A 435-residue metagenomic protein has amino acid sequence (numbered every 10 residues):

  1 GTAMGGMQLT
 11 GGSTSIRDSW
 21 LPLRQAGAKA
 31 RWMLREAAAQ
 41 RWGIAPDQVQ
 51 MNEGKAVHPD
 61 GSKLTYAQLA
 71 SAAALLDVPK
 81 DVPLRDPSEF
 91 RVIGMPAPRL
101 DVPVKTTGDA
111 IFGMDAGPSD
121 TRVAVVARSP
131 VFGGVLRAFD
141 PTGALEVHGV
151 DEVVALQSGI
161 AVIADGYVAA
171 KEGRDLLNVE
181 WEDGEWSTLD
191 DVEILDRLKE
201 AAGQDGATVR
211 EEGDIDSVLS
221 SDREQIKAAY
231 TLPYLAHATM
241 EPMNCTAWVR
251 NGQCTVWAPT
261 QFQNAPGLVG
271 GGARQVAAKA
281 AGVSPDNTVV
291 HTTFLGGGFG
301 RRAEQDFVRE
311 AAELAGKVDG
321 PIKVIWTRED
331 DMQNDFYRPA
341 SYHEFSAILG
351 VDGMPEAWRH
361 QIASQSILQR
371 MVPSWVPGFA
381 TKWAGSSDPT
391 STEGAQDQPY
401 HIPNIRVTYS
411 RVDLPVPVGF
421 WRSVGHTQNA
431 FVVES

Functional and structural regions predicted by a protein language model:
G1-S435: Structural alpha/beta core scaffold segments of enzyme domains
